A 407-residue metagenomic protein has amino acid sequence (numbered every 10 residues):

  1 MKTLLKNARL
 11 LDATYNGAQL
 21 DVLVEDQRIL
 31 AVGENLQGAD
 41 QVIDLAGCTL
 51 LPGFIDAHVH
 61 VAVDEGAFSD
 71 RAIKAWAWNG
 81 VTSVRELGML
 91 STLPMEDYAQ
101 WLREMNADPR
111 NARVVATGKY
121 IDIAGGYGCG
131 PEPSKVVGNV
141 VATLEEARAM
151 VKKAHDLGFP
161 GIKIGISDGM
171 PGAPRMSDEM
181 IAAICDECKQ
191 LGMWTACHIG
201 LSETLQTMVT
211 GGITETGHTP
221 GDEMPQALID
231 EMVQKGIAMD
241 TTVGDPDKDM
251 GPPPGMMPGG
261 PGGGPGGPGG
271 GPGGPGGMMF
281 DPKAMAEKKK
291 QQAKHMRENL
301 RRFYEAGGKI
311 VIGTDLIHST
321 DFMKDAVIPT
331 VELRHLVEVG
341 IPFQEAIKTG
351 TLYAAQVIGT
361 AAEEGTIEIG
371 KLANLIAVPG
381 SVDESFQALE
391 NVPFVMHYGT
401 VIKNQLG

Functional and structural regions predicted by a protein language model:
M1-L4, R9-L51: Histidine-rich, glycine-flanked metal-binding segment
T3-L5, Q37-D70, K74-W78, T82: Replace "His-x-His-based motif
A8, Q27, G47, I55-H58 (+13 more regions): Divalent metal-coordination and catalytic microenvironments
G66-F68, M95-A99, L205-G211, D245-G260 (+6 more regions): Histidine/acidic-residue-rich catalytic or RNA/ligand-binding cores of hydrolases and nuclease-related proteins
D70-D168, G172-T195, L228-G267, P282-K283: Divalent-metal coordination cores built from histidine and acidic residues
G158, V209-T216, V233-A238, G307-K309: Glycine-enriched alpha-helix->loop->beta-strand junction motifs that scaffold or abut catalytic
K294-V378: His/Asp/Glu-enriched, well-ordered alpha-helical/loop segment that forms or immediately abuts the divalent-metal
I369-G407: C-terminal cap of metal-dependent C-N hydrolases
